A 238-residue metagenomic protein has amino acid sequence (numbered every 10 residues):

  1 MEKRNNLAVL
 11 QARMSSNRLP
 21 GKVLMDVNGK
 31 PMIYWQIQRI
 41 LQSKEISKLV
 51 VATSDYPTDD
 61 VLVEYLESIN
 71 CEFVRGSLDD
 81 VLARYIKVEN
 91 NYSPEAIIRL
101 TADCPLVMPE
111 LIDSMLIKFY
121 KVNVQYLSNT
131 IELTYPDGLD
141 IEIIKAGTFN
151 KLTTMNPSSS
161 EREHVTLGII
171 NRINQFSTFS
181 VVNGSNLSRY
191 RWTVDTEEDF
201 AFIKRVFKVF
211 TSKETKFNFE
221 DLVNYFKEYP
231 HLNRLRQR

Functional and structural regions predicted by a protein language model:
M1-L19: N-terminal nucleotide-binding beta1-loop-alpha1 segment
N5-L10, I33, K48-V51: Hydrophobic targeting segments
N6, S47, E95, Q125: Conserved acidic residues
M32-L49, E64, S68-I69: A short, N-terminal amphipathic alpha-helix
D55-Y120: Short phosphate-binding loop-to-helix
V107-Y190, A201, R205, D221-R238: Conserved core of the sugar-phosphate nucleotidyltransferase
T196: Short, conserved phosphate/pyrophosphate- and ester-handling motifs at nucleotide-, phospho-/glycolipid
